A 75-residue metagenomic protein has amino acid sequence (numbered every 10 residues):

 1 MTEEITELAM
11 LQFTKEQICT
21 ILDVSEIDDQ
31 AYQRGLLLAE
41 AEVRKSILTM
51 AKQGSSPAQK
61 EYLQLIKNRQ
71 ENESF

Functional and structural regions predicted by a protein language model:
M1-F13: Short, amphipathic alpha-helical "recognition" segments used to contact nucleic acids or chromatin
A9, R34, T49-M50: Short N-terminal micro-motifs specific to bacterial/archaeal maturation and metal-cluster initiation sites
Q17-C19: Short alpha-helical "recognition helix" segments of helix-turn-helix
I27-V43, R69: Short, solvent-exposed alpha-helical "recognition" segments
A41-F75: Amphipathic alpha-helical protein-protein interaction segments
